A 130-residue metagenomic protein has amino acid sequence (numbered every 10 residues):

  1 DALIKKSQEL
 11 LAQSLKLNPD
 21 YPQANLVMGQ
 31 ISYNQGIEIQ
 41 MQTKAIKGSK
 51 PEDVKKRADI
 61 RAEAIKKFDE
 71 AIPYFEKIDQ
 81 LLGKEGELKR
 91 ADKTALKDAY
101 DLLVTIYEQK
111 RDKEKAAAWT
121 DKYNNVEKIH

Functional and structural regions predicted by a protein language model:
D1, G29, N34-A45, G86 (+2 more regions): Short coil/turn linking the two alpha-helices of tandem helical-hairpin repeats
D1-K6, N34-Y74, L81: Short coil/linker segments at helix-helix boundaries
A2, P19, A24-L26, T94: Residue signature of alpha-solenoid helical repeat architecture, marking inter-repeat boundaries and helix-start
Q13-S14, I78, Y123: Canonical positions in the second alpha-helix
